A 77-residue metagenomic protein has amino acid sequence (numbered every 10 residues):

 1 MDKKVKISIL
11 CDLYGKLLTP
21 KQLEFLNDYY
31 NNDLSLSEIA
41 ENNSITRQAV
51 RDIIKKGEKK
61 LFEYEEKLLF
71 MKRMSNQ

Functional and structural regions predicted by a protein language model:
D2-G15: Short, Lys/Arg-enriched N-terminal segment that forms or immediately precedes the first helix of a structured domain
P20-N32: Short amphipathic alpha helix immediately N-terminal
E38-N43, V50: Short alpha-helical "recognition helix" segments of helix-turn-helix
I53-K56: Residues within the DNA-recognition helix of helix-turn-helix
E58-E65: C-terminal flanking helix
K67-Q77: Intrinsically disordered, low-complexity basic tails/linkers immediately adjacent to helix-turn-helix/homeobox/MYB/SANT
